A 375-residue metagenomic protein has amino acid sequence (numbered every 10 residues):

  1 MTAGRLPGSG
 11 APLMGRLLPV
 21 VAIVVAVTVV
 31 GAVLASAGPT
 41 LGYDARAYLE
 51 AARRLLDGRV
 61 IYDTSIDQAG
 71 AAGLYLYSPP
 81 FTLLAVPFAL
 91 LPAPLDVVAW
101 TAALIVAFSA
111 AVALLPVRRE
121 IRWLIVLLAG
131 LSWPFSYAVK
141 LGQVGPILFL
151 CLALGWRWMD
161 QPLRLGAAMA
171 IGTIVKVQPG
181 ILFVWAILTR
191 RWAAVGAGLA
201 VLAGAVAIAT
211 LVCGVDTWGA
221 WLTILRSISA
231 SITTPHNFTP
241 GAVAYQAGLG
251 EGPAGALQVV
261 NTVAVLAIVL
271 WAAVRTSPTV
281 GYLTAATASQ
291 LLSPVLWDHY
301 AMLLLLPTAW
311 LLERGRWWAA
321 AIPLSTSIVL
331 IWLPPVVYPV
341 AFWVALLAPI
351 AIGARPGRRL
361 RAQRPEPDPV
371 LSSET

Functional and structural regions predicted by a protein language model:
T2-L165, T189-E313, R358-T375: Primarily membrane-embedded glycan-assembly and transfer machineries that use lipid-linked glycans
Q143-L152, G172-Q178, G241-P253, I322-A341: Contiguous hydrophobic segments
L163-A186, A285-L292, S325-I328: Membrane-interface alpha helices of multi-pass inner-membrane proteins
I174-V177, G204-I208, W318-A319: Membrane-embedded alpha-helical segments of transport systems, primarily multispan ion/solute transporters
L312-T375: Aromatic-enriched
